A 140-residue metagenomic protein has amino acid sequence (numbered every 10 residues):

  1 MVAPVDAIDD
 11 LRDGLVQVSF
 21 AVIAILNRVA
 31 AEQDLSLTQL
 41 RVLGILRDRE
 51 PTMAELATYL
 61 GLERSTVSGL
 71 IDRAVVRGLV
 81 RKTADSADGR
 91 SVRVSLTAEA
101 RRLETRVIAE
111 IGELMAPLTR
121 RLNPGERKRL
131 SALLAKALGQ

Functional and structural regions predicted by a protein language model:
M1-D9, G125-Q140: C-terminal regulatory/oligomerization modules of transcriptional regulators
M1-Q33, L79, L96-A98: N-terminal leader segment of winged-helix/HTH proteins
P4, R47, G61, I108 (+2 more regions): Alpha-solenoid HEAT/Armadillo repeat architecture
D13, R41, E113-P117: Positions in alpha-helical segments
I23, D72-A135: Charged, amphipathic alpha-helical coiled-coil/dimerization segments
A24-T66, R77: N-terminal helix-turn-helix DNA-binding core of bacterial DNA-binding proteins
